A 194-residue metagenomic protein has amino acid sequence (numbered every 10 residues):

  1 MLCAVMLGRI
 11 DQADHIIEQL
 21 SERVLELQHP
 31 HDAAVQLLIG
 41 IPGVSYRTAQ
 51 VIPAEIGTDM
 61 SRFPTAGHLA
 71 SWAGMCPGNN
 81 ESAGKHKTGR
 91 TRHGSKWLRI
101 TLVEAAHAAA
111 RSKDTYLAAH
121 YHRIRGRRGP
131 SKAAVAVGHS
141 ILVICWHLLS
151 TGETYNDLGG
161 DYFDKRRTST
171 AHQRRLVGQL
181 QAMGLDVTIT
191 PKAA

Functional and structural regions predicted by a protein language model:
M1-A194: A detector of single, family-specific signature residues that are central to catalytic or substrate-handling motifs
